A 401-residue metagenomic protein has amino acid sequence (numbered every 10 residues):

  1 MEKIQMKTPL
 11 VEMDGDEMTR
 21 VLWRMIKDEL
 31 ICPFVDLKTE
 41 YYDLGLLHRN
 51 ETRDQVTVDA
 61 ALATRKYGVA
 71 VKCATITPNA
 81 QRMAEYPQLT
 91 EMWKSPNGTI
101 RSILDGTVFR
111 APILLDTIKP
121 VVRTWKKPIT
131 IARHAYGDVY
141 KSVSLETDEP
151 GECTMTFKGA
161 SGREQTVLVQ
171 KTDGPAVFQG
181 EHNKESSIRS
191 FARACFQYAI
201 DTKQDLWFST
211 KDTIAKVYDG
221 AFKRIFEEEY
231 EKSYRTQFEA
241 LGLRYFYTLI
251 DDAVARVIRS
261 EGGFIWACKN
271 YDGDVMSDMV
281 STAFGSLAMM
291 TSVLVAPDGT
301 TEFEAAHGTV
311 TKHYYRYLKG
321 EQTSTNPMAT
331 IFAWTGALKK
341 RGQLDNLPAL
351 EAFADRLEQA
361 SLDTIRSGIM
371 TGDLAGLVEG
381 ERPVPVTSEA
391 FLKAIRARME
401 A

Functional and structural regions predicted by a protein language model:
E2-T8, M18-W23, D28-R53, A61-T64: N-terminal alpha-helical transmembrane segments of multi-pass membrane transport and channel/translocase proteins
M6-M25, M155-T248: Glycine-rich phosphate/diphosphate-binding loop of Rossmann-like nucleotide-binding domains
V35-Y41, T202-T210, Y234-Y247, G342-A354 (+1 more regions): Flexible, glycine/charged-enriched surface loops at secondary-structure junctions
L47-E164, Y271-V275: N-terminal glycine-rich phosphate/adenylate-binding segment common to multiple enzyme folds
R49-L62, Y234-G263: A structured beta-alpha segment of the ubiquitous adenosine-cofactor-binding alpha/beta core
A135-Y136, K141-A192, A199, L347 (+2 more regions): Glycine-rich phosphate/pyrophosphate-binding loop and the adjoining helix
V257-R356, D363-S367: Glycine-rich phosphate/nucleotide-binding loop
